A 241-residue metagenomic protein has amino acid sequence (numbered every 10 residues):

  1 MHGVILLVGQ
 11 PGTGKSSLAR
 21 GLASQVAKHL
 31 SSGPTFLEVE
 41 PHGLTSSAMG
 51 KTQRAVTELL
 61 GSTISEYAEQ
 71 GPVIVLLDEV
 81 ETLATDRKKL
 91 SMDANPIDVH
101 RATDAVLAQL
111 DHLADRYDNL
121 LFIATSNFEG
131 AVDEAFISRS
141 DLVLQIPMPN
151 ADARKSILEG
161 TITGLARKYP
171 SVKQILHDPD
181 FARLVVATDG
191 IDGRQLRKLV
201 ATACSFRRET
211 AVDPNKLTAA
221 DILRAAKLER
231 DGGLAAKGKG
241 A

Functional and structural regions predicted by a protein language model:
M1-I175: Walker A/P-loop NTP-binding motif of AAA+ ATPase domains
A151-A241: C-terminal alpha-helical "lid" subdomain
